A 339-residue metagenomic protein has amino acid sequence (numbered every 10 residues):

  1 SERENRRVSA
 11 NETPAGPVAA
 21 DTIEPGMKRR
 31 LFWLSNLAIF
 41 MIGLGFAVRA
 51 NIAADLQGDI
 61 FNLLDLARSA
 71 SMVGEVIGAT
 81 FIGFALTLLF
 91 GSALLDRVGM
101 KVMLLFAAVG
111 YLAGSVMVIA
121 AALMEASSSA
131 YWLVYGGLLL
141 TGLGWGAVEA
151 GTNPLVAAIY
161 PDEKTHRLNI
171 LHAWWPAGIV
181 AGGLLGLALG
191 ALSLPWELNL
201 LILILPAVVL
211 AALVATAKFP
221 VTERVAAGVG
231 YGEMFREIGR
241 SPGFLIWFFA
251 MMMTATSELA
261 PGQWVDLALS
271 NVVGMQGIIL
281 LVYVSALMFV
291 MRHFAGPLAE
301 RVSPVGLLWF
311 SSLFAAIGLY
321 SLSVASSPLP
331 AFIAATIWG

Functional and structural regions predicted by a protein language model:
R30-F61, N153, P261-L269: Extracytoplasmic
R49-A50, R240-V290: Extracytoplasmic gate region of multi-pass secondary transporters
E75-A93, V282-F294: Central cavity-lining transmembrane alpha-helices of secondary-active solute carriers, predominantly the Major
L86-A126, Y131: Conserved MFS/SLC helix-loop-helix module at the cytosolic interface between two early adjacent transmembrane helices
G137-W174: Cytoplasmic helix-loop-helix junction between adjacent transmembrane helices in 12-TM secondary transporters
D162-E163, I170-T222: Helix-loop-helix hairpin linking two adjacent transmembrane segments in secondary transporters
V305-G339: C-terminal transmembrane helical hairpin of 12-TM major facilitator-type secondary transporters
